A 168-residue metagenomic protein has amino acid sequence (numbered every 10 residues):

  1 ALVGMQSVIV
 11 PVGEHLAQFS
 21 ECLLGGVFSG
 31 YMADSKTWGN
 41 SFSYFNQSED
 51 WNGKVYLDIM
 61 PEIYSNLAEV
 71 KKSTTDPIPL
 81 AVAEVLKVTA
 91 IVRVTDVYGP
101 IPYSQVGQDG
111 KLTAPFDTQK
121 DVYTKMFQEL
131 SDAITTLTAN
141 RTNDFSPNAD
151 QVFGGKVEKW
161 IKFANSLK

Functional and structural regions predicted by a protein language model:
A1-G30, E69: Acidic, glycine-rich segments characteristic of secretory precursors and extracytoplasmic regions
M32-K168: Structured, solvent-exposed acidic/aromatic patches
